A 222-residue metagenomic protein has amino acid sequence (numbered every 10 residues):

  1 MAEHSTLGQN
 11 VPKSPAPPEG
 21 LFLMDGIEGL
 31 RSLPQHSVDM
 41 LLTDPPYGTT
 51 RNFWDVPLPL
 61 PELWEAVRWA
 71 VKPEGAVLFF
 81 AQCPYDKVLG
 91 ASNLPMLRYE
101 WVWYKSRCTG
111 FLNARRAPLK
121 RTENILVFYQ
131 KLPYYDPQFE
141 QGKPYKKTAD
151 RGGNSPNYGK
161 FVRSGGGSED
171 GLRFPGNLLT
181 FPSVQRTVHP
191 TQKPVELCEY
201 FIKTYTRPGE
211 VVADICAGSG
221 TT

Functional and structural regions predicted by a protein language model:
A2-T222: Core catalytic lobe of class I
